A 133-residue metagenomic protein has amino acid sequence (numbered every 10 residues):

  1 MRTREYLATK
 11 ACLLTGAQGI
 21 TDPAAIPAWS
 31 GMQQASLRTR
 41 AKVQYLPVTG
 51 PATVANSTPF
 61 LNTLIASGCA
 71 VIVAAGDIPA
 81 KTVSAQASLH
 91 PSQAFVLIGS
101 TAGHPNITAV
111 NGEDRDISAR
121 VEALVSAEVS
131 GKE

Functional and structural regions predicted by a protein language model:
M1-L13: N-terminal low-complexity, Pro/Thr/Ser-rich intrinsically disordered segments that act as propeptides or flexible
A11-S30, A35, L46-P51: Extracytoplasmic "Venus flytrap"
A17-I20, P51, D77-K81, S100-H104: Solvent-exposed loop/turn segments at secondary-structure junctions within structured extracellular/periplasmic domains
Q44-N62: Structural motif
G68-D77, V96-I98: Periplasmic-binding protein-like
T82-S88: Short Gly/Thr/Asp-enriched flexible loops that form oxyanion-binding sites at enzyme active sites
H90-F95: A short helix->loop->beta-strand "cap" motif at the edges of active sites that frequently abuts
A102-A127: Short beta-strand elements at the ligand-binding edges of bilobed clamshell
